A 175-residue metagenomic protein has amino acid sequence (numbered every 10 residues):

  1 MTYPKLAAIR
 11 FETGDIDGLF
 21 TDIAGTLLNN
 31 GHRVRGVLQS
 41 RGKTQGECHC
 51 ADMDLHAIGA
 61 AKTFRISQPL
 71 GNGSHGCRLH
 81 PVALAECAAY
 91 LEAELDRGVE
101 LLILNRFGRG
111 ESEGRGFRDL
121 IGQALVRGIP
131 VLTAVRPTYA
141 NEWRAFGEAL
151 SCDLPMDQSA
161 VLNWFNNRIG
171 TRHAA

Functional and structural regions predicted by a protein language model:
M1-H32: Glycine-rich P-loop/Walker A and Walker A-like loops and their local beta1-loop-alpha1 context in P-loop NTPases
T2-P4, G98, W143-R144, A175: N-terminal targeting/trafficking signals and adjacent low-complexity tails
D22-G71: N-terminal phosphate/diphosphate-binding loop that engages ATP/GTP or pyrophosphate donors across diverse enzyme folds
H56-R97: Helix-adjacent hinge/juxtasegments
S112-G122: Short Gly/Thr/Asp-enriched flexible loops that form oxyanion-binding sites at enzyme active sites
I121-P137: Substrate-engagement module of ASCE P-loop NTPases
P137-S151: Glycine-rich, charge-decorated loop segments at or immediately adjacent to ligand/cofactor-binding or catalytic sites
P155-A175: A charged, well-structured terminal subsegment
